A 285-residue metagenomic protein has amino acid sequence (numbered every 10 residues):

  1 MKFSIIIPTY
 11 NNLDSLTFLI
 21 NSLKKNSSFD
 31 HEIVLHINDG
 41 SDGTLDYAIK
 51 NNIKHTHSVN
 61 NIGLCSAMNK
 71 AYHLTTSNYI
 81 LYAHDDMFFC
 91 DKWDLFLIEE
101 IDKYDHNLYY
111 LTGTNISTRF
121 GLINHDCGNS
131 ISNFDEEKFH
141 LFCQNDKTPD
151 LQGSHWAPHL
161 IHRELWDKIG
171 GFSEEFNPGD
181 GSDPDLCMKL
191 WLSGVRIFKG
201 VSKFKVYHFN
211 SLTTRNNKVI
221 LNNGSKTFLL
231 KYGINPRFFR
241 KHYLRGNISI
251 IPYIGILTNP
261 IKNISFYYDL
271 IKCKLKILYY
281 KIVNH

Functional and structural regions predicted by a protein language model:
N21-D30: Short, acidic, metal-binding catalytic loop of nucleotide-sugar glycosyltransferases
F29, I37-L45: A conserved acidic beta->alpha catalytic loop
S58-T75: Glycine-rich, basic loop-to-helix element that forms the pyrophosphate-binding segment of sugar-nucleotide handling
I80: Short aromatic/hydrophobic "clamp" motif used to bind/position activated sugar donors
D91-S130: Conserved donor NDP-sugar-binding/catalytic core segment of glycosyltransferases
I116, N177, K199-V219, T227: Active-site donor/metal-binding and catalytic loop motifs of nucleotide-sugar-dependent glycosylation enzymes
N129-Q152, W156: Short, flexible, basic/aromatic active-site loop/helix in glycosyltransferases
Q152-G170, F176-F204: A short, conserved alpha-helix in the catalytic core of glycosyltransferases
